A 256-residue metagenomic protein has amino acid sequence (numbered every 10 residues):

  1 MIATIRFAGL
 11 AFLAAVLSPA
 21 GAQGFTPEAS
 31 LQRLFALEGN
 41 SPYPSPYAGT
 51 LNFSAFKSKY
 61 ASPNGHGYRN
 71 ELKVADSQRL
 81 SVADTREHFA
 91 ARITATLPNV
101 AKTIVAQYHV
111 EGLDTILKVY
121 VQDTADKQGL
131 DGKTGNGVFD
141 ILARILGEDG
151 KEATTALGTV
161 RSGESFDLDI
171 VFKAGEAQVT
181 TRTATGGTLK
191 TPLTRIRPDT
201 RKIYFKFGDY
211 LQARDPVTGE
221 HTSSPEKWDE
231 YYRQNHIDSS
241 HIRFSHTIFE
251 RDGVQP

Functional and structural regions predicted by a protein language model:
M1-G9: Bacterial N-terminal signal peptides that target proteins for export
A8-V16: Bacterial N-terminal signal peptides
A20-G24: Boundary at the C-terminal end of the N-terminal hydrophobic targeting segment
F25, Y60, R86-H88, V100-K102 (+1 more regions): Ligand-recognition surfaces built from glycine- and aromatic
L31-T50: Extracellular glycan-recognition surfaces and repeat-rich motifs
A48, N52-V138: Secretory/extracellular carbohydrate-interaction modules and structurally similar beta-sandwich "look-alikes"
A91, E164-F172, A177-V179: Short tryptophan-centered beta-strand motifs in secreted/extracellular beta-sheet-rich domains of glycan-recognition
L142-D167: Short, aromatic/His-centered strand-loop micro-motif at the edge of beta-sheets
